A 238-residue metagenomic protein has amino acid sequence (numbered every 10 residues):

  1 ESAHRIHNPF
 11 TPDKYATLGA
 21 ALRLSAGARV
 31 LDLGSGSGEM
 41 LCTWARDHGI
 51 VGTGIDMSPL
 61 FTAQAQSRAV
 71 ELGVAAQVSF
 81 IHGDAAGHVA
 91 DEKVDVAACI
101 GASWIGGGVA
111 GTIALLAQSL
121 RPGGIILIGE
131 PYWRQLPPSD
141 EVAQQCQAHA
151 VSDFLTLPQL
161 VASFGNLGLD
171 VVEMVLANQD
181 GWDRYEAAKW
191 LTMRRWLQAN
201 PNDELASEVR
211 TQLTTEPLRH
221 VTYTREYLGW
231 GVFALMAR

Functional and structural regions predicted by a protein language model:
E1-A16: Conserved SAM-binding loop and adjacent beta-strand
A28-G34: Conserved class I S-adenosyl-L-methionine
E39-A86: Class I SAM-dependent methyltransferase SAM/SAH-binding core
G87-A97: A short acidic, Gly/Pro-enriched loop at the edge of an enzyme's catalytic core that lines a small-molecule cofactor
V96-V109: A short SAM/SAH-binding and catalytic strip from SAM-dependent methyltransferases
A110-I125: A short glycine-rich, Lys/Arg-flanked "PGG" loop and its adjoining helix->strand segment in the class I
P131-V151: Short, glycine-/aromatic-enriched active-site segment of Class I SAM-dependent methyltransferases
E173-R238: Conserved Class I S-adenosyl-L-methionine
